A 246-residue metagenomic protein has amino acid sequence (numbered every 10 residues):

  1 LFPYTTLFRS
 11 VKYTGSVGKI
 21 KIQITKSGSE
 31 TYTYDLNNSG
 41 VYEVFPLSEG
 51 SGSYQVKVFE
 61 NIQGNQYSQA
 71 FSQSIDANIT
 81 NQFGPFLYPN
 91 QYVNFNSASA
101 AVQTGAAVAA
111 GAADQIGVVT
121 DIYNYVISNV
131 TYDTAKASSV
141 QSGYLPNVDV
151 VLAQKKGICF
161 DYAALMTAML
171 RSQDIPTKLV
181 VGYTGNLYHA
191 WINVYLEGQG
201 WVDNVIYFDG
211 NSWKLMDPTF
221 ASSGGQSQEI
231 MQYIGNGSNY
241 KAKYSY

Functional and structural regions predicted by a protein language model:
F2-L7: Short, small-residue-biased leader/transition segments that mark boundaries at the very start of proteins
F8-S16: Aromatic/hydrophobic beta-strand junction motif of beta-rich domains
S16-G18, Q23-Y32: Change "in extracellular beta-sheet-rich domains … of secreted and cell-surface proteins" to "in beta-sheet-rich domains
V41-S48: Exposed aromatic-hydrophobic patches
G50-N65: Short, aromatic- and glycine-rich surface loops/edge beta-strands on solvent-exposed regions
G64-A101: Short beta-strand elements
P89-A153, V202, G210-N211, M216-S222 (+1 more regions): Secondary-structure boundary elements
D161-N239, K243-Y246: Hydrophobic/aromatic-rich core segments of domains that either
